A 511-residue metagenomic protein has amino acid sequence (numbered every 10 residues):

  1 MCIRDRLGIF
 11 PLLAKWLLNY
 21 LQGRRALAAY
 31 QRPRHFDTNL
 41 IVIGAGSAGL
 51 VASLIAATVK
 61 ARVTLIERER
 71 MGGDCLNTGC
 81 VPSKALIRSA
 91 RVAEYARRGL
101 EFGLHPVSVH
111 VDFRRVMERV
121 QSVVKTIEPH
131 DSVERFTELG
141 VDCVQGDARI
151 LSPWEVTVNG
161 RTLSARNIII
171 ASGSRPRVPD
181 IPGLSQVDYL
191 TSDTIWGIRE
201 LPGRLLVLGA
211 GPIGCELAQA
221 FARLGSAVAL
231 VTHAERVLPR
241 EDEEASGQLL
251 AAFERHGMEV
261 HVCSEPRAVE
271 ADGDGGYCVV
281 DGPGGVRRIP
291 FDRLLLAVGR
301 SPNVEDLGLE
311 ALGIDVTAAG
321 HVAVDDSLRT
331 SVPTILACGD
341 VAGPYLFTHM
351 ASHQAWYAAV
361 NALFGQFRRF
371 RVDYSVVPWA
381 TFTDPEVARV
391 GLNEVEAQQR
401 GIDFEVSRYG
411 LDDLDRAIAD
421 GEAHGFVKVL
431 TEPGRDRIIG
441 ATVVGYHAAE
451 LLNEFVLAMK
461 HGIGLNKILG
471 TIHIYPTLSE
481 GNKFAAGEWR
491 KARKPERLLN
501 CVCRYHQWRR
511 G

Functional and structural regions predicted by a protein language model:
M1-I3: Short, small-residue-biased leader/transition segments that mark boundaries at the very start of proteins
I9-T38, L54-A61, I66-L201, A234-L238 (+5 more regions): Glycine-rich flavin
F10-L17, I43-A48, A57-E69, D74 (+5 more regions): Flexible, glycine-rich terminal cap/loop adjacent to redox cofactors in electron-transfer oxidoreductases
L21-A29, C80, S172-A227, V231 (+3 more regions): Glycine-rich dinucleotide-binding loop and its adjacent helix/turn
Q31-A48, L201-G211: Beta1/beta-strand and adjacent pyrophosphate-binding region of the FAD-binding site in flavoprotein oxidoreductases
I41-I43, A148, L163-G173, V207-L208 (+5 more regions): Short hydrophobic core segments
P106-V107, D142-Q145, R149-T157, L224-D326 (+4 more regions): A Rossmann-like FAD-binding core segment of flavoenzymes
S185-L201, R288-R368, E454, A458 (+1 more regions): FAD-site-proximal beta/loop scaffold in flavoenzymes
